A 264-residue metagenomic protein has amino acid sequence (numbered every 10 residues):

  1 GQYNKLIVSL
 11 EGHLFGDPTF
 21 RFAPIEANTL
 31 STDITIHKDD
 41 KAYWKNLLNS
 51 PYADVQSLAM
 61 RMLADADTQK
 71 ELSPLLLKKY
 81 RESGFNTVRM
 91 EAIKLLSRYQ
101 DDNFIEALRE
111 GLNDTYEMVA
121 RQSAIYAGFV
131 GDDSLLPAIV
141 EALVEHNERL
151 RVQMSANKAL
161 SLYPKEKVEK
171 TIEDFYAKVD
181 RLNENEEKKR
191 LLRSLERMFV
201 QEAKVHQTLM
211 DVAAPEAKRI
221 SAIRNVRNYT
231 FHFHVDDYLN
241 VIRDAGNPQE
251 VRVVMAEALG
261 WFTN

Functional and structural regions predicted by a protein language model:
Q2-Q69: Caspase-like cysteine protease fold
L6-L10, Y126, A142, A258: Short acidic/histidine-centered micro-motifs embedded in hydrophobic/aromatic stretches that mark compact functional
S31-T32, Q56-D67, T87-Y99, R121-D132 (+4 more regions): Structural detector for internal amphipathic alpha-helices that build alpha-solenoid repeat scaffolds
I36-Y43, D54-V55, E71, T87 (+3 more regions): Alpha-helix N-cap/N′ positions at the starts of helices
H37-N46, D67-Y80, D101-L112, D132-V144 (+4 more regions): Amphipathic alpha-helical scaffolding segments comprising HEAT/armadillo-like alpha-solenoid repeats
N49, A64, R81-E82, S97 (+8 more regions): Alpha-solenoid HEAT/Armadillo repeat architecture
P51-Y52, G84-F85, T115-E117, H146-R149 (+3 more regions): Short inter-helical turns and helix N-cap capping residues of alpha-solenoid HEAT/ARM repeat scaffolds
F175, E184-E186, E202-Q207, V212-A213 (+4 more regions): Long alpha-helical repeat scaffolds
